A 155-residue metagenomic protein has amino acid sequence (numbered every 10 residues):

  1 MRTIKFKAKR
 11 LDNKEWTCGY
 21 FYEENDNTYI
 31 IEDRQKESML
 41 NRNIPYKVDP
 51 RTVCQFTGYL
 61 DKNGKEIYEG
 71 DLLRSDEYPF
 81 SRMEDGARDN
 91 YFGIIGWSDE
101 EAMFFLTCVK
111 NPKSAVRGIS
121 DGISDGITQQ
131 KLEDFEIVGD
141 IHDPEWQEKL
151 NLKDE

Functional and structural regions predicted by a protein language model:
M1-E155: Secondary-structure transition motif
